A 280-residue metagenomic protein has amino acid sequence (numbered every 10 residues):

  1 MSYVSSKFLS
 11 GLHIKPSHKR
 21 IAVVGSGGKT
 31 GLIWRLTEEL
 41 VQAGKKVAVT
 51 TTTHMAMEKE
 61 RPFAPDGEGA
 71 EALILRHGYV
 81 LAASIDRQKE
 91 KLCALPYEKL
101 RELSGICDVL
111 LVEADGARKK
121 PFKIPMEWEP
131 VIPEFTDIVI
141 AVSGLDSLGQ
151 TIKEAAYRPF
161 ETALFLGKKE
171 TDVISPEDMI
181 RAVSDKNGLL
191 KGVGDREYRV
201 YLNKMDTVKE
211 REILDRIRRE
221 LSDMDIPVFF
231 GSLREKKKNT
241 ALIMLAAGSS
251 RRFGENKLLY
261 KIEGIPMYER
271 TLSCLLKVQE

Functional and structural regions predicted by a protein language model:
S2, E90-E98, I106, D115-D223 (+1 more regions): Conserved catalytic-core segment of NTP-binding enzymes
V4-V41, T240-I243: Walker A (P-loop) phosphate-binding motif
V23, A48-T51, L81-S84, L110-A114 (+2 more regions): General beta-strand structural signal in soluble alpha/beta enzymes
G25, T52, S84-D86, N203-D206 (+1 more regions): Structural motif
T37-E90: N-terminal phosphate/diphosphate-binding loop that engages ATP/GTP or pyrophosphate donors across diverse enzyme folds
Q42-V47, G105-V109, R218-G231: Structural alpha-beta junctions
H77-V80, G105-L110, I138: Loop/turn-to-beta-strand initiation segments
N239-E280: N-terminal glycine-rich phosphate-binding loop and ensuing alpha1 helix
